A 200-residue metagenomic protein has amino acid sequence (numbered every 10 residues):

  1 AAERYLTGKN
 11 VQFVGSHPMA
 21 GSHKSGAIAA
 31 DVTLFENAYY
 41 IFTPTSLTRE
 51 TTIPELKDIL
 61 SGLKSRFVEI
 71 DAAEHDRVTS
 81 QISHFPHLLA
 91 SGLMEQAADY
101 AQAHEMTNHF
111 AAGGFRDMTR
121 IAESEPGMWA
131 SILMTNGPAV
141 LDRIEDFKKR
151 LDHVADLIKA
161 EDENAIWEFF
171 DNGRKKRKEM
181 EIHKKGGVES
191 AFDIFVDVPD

Functional and structural regions predicted by a protein language model:
A1-I28: Rossmann-like NAD(P)(H) cofactor-binding subdomain of soluble oxidoreductases
A20-H23, T48-R49, V140: Alpha-helix N-cap/loop-to-helix initiation residues
I28-L34, A130-S131, I182-G187: Short, flexible, solvent-exposed loop/turn segments with mixed acidic/basic and small polar residues
L34-I121: Internal alpha-helical scaffold of NAD(P)-dependent oxidoreductase catalytic cores
E36-A38, M128, S190-I194: Short amphipathic alpha-helical segments
A103-N172: Interdomain hinge/lid region at the active-site interface of Rossmann-like NAD(P)-dependent oxidoreductases
I166-K184: Short, structured interface segments
E179-D200: A conserved regulatory-domain signal marking ACT and ACT-like small-molecule sensing domains and adjacent regulatory
